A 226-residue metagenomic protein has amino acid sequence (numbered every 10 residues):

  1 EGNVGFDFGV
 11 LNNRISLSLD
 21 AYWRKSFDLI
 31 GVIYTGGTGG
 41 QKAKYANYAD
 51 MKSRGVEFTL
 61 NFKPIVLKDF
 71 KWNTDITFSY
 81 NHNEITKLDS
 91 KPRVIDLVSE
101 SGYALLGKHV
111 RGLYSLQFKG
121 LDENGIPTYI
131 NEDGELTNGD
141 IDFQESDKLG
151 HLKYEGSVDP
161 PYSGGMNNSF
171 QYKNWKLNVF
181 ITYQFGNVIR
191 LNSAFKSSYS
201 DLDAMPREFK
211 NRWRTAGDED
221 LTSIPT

Functional and structural regions predicted by a protein language model:
E1-L106, K173: Extracellular/periplasmic, surface-exposed regions of secreted and cell-surface proteins
Y22, K52, H109, M205-R212: Intrinsically disordered, low-complexity sequence elements enriched in Ser/Thr/Gly/Pro
T38-G40, D147-L149, N192: General secondary-structure edge motif
A46, K63-V158, I189, S198 (+2 more regions): Conserved small-residue
K52, G156-G164: Short, glycine/acidic-rich beta->alpha junctions
N73, P161-G165, N174: Extracellular structured ligand-interaction cores
Q171-T226: C-terminal beta-signal and adjacent terminal beta-strands/loops of Gram-negative outer-membrane beta-barrel proteins
